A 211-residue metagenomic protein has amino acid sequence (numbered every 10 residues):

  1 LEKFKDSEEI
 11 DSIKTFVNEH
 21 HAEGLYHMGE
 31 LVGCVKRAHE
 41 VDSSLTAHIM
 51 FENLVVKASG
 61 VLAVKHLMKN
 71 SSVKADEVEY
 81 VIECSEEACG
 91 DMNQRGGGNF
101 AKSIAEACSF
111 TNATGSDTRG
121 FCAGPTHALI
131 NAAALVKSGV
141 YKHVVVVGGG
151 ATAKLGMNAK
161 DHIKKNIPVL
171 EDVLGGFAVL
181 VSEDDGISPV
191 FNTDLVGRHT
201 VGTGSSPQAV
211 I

Functional and structural regions predicted by a protein language model:
L1-L54, D161-I211: Condensing-enzyme catalytic core mediating Claisen C-C bond formation in acyl metabolism
D42-L45, G60, V64: N-terminal signal-anchor module of multipass membrane proteins
N53-L62, H127: Glycine-rich anion/phosphate-binding loops
A63-Y80, I211: Phosphate/pyrophosphate-binding loops at sites that engage ATP/ADP/AMP, CoA/4′-phosphopantetheine, polyphosphate
K69-A75, A88-Q208: Acyl-thioester C-C bond-transforming condensing/cleaving domain
I82-E87: Short loop/turn segments at strand-loop or loop-helix junctions that form parts of catalytic or ligand-binding pockets
